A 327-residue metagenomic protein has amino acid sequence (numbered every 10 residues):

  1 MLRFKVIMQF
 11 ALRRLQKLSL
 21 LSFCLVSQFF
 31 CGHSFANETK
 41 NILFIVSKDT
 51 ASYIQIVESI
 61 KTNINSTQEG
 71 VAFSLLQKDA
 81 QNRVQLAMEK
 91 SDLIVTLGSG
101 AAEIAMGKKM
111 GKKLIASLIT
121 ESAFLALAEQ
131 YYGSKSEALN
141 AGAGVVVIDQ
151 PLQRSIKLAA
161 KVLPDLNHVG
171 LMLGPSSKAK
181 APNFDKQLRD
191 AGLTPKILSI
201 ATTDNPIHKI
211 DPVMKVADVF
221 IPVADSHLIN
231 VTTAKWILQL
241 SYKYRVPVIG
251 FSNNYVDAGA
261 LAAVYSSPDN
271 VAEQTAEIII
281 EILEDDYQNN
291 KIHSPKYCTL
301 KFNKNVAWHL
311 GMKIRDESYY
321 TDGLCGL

Functional and structural regions predicted by a protein language model:
F4-L20: Bacterial N-terminal signal peptides that target proteins for export
S19-F29: Bacterial N-terminal signal peptides
C31-F35: Signal peptide processing junction and immediate N-terminal pro/mature segment of secreted/exported proteins
A36-L327: Short hydrophobic alpha-helices and adjacent helix-cap/hinge residues
